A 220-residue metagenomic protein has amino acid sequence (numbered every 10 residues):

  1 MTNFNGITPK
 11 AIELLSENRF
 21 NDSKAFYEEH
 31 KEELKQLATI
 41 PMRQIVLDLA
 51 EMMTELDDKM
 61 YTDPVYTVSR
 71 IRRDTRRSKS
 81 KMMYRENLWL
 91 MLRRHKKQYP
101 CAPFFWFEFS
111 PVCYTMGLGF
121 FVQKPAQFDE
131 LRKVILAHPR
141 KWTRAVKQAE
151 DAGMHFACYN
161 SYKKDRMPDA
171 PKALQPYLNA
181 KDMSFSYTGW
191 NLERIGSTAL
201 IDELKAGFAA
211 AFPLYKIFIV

Functional and structural regions predicted by a protein language model:
T2-K24, V46, A50, I135-L136 (+2 more regions): Long, solvent-exposed, polar/charged low-complexity segments
S16-R70: Active-site acidic/histidine clusters and adjacent loop/turn architecture that either coordinate catalytic ions
K31-L34, A38, F120, E130-I135 (+2 more regions): Short histidine-centered catalytic/ligand-binding loop motif
E55-Y84, G153-P168: A short, surface-exposed loop/turn module that caps and links secondary-structure elements
R76-L136: Aromatic- and glycine-enriched beta-alpha-beta binding-site module
S110-D169: Compact, glycine/acidic-enriched structural inserts
